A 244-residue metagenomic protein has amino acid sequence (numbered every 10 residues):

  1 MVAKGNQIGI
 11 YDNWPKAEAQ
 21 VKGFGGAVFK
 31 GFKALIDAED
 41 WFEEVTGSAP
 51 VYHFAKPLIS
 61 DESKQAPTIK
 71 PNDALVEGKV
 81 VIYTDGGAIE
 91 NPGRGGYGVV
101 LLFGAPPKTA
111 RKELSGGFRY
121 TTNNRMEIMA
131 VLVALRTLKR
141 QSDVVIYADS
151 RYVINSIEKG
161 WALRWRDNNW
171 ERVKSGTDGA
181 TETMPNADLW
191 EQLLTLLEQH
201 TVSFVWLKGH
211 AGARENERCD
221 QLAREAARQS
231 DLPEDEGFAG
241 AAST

Functional and structural regions predicted by a protein language model:
M1-G26, W41-H53: Short aromatic-glycine-(Arg/Gly/Cys) micro-motifs in beta-strand/loop hairpins
P15, I36, R125-L132, E217 (+1 more regions): A broad detector of short, well-ordered amphipathic alpha-helices that serve as recognition/interaction surfaces
V21, D73, P106, L193-Q199: Short, conserved catalytic or adaptor-binding loops enriched in Gly and charged residues
K22-F32, E44-F54, T137-D143, A226-L232: Short arginine-rich
D37-I69: Low-complexity, Ser/Pro/Thr/Glu/Lys-rich regulatory segments of predominantly eukaryotic nuclear proteins, containing
I69-M129, V133-S142, I157, E225 (+1 more regions): RNase H-like nuclease fold core
A88-N91, L132-R218: RNase H catalytic domain
E215, C219-T244: Charged phosphate-binding loop/patch that engages nucleotide di/tri-phosphates or the phosphate backbone of nucleic
